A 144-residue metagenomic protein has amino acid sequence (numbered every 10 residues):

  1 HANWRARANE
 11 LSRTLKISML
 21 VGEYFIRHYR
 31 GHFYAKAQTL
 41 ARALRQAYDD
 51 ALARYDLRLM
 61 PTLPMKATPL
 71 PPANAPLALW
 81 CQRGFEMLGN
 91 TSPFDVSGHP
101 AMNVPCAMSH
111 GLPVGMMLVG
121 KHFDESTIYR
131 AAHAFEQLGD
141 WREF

Functional and structural regions predicted by a protein language model:
H1-P93: Serine-dependent amide/ester hydrolase catalytic core
L15-Q46, R54, D95-F144: Structural helix-boundary/capping segments
